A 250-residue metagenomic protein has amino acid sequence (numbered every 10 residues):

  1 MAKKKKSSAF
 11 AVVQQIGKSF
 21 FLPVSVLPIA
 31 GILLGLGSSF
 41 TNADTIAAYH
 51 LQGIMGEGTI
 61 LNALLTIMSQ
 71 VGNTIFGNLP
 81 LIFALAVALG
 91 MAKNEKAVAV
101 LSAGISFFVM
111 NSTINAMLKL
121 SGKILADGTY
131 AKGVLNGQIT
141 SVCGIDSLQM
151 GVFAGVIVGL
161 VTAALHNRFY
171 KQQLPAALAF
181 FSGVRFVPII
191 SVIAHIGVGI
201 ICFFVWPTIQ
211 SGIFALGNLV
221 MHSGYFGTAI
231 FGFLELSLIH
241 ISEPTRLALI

Functional and structural regions predicted by a protein language model:
M1-K6: N-terminal Lys/Arg-rich, disordered targeting/topogenic segments
A9-G17, I60, L64-V71, L174-S182 (+2 more regions): Hydrophobic alpha-helical segments of integral membrane proteins, encompassing both true transmembrane helices
A9-P175, F180-F181: Early transmembrane hairpin of solute transport permeases
Q15, G31, I82, V100 (+5 more regions): Generic recognition of stable, solvent-exposed alpha-helical segments in well-folded globular domains
A48, N115-L120, I193, V205-P207 (+1 more regions): Short alpha-helix boundary/capping motifs
G104-F108, R185, I193-G197, G232-S237: Transmembrane helix-bundle signature of multi-pass membrane transporters/permeases
S141-Q149, V161-T162, H166-H195, I200-G224: Membrane-interface helix-loop-helix junctions at boundaries between adjacent transmembrane segments
H240-I250: Single conserved hydrophobic/aromatic residue that forms the stacking wall/gate of nucleotide- or nucleobase-binding
